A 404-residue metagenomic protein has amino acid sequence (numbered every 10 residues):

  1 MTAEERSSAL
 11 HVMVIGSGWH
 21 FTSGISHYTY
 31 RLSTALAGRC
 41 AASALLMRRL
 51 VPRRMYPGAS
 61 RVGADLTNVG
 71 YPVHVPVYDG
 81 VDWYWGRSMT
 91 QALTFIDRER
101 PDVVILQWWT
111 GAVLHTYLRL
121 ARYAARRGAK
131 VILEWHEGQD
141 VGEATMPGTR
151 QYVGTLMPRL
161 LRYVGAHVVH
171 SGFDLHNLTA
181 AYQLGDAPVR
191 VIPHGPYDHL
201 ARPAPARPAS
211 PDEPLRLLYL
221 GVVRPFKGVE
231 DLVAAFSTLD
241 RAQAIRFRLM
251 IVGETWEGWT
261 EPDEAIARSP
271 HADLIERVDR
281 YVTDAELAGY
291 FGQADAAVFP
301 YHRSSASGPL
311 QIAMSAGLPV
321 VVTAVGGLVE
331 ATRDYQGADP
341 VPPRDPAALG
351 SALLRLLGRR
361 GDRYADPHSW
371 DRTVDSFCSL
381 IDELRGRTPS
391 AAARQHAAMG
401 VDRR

Functional and structural regions predicted by a protein language model:
G16-T22, T34-R98, E254-G258: N-terminal strand-loop element at the rim of the active site of nucleotide-sugar-dependent glycosyltransferases
R122, R126, Q139, T149-H167: Membrane-proximal helix-turn-helix segments that form the acceptor-binding/catalytic region of lipid-linked
L161-V189, P196-D198: A short, active-site helix/loop in glycosyltransferases that binds the activated sugar's phosphate group
T179-A180, R190-P214, R387-T388: Acidic anion/phosphate-binding donor-loop and adjacent secondary structure in glycosyltransferase catalytic cores
A209-K227, V233-F236, M250: Conserved donor-binding/catalytic core segment of Leloir-type glycosyltransferases
P262-A285: Nucleotide-activated donor-binding/catalytic signature segment of Leloir-type glycosyltransferases, i.e., the conserved
G289-S305, L318: Acidic donor-binding loop of glycosyltransferase active sites
D334-A347, L354-G358: Conserved acidic donor-binding segment of nucleotide-sugar-dependent glycosyltransferases
